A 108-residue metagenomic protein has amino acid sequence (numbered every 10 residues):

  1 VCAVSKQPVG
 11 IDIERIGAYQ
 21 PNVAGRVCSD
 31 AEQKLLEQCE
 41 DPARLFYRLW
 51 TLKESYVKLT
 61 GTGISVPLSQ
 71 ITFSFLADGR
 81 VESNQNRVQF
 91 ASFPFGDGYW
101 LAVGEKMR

Functional and structural regions predicted by a protein language model:
V1-R108: Core catalytic alpha/beta fold that binds nucleotide/phospho-ligands
